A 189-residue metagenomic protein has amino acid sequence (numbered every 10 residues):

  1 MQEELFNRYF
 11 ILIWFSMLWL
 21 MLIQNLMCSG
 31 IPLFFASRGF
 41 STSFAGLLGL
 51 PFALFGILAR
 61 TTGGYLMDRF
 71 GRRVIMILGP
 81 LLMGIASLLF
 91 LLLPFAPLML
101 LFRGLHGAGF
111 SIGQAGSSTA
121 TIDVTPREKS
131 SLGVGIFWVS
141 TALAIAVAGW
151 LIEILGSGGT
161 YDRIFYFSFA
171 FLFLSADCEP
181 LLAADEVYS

Functional and structural regions predicted by a protein language model:
R8-L48: Helix-loop boundary and gating motifs at the non-cytosolic
P32, A144-G156: Small-residue (Gly/Pro/Ala) motifs that create kinks and tight helix-helix packing interfaces
A53-I57, T61, A146: Residue-level signature of mid-helix packing/kink "hotspots" within the transmembrane helices of 12-pass Major
A59-G71, G156: Helix-to-loop junctions at the C-terminal end of transmembrane segments in multipass secondary transporters
V74-L88: Structural signature of the two symmetry-related core transmembrane helices
P97-L105: Paired small-residue
G104-V139: Cytoplasmic helix-loop-helix junction between adjacent transmembrane helices in 12-TM secondary transporters
F171-Y188: C-terminal membrane-cytosol helix-exit motif in multi-pass small-molecule transporters
